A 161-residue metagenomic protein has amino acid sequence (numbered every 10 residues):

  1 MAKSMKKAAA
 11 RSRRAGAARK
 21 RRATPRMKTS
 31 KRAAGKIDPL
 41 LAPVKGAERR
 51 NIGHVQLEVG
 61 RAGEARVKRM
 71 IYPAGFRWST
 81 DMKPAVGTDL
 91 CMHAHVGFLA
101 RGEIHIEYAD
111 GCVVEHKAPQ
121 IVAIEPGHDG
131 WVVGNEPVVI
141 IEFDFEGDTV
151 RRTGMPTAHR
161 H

Functional and structural regions predicted by a protein language model:
A2-I71, F76-T80, M155-H161: A short, N-terminal "cap"/entry segment at the start of jelly-roll beta-barrel domains of the cupin/DSBH fold
K68, C112-V114, V139: Short beta-strand segments
M70-Y72, G97, V122: Conserved GNAT-family N-acetyltransferase fold
R77-C91: Catalytic core of non-heme Fe(II) oxygenases with the double-stranded beta-helix
R77-W78, G102-E107, G130: Short beta-strand segments in beta-sandwich/barrel cores
T88-I106: Short, conserved beta-strand element in jelly-roll/cupin
Y108-G127: Short acidic-glycine-tyrosine-enriched beta hairpin
E125-V150: Ligand-binding loop in jelly-roll beta-barrel domains
